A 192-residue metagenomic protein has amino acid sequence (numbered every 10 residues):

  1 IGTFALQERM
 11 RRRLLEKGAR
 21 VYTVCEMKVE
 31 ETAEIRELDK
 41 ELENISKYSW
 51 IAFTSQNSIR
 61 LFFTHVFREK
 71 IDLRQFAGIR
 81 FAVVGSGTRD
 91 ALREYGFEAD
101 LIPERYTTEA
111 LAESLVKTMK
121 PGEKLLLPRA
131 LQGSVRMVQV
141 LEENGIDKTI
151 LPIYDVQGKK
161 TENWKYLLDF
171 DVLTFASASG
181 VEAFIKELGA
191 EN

Functional and structural regions predicted by a protein language model:
I1-N192: Signature of uroporphyrinogen-III synthase
